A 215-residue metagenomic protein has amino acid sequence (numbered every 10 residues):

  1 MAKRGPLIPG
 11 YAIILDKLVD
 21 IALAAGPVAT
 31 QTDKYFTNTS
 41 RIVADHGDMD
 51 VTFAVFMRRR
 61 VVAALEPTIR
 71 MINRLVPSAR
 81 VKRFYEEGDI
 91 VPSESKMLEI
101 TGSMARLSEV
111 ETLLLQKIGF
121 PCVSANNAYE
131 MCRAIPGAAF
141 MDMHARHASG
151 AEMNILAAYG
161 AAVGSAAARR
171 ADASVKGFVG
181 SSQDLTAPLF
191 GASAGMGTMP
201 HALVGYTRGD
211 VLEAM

Functional and structural regions predicted by a protein language model:
M1-M215: Ordered alpha/beta subdomains of enzyme catalytic regions
